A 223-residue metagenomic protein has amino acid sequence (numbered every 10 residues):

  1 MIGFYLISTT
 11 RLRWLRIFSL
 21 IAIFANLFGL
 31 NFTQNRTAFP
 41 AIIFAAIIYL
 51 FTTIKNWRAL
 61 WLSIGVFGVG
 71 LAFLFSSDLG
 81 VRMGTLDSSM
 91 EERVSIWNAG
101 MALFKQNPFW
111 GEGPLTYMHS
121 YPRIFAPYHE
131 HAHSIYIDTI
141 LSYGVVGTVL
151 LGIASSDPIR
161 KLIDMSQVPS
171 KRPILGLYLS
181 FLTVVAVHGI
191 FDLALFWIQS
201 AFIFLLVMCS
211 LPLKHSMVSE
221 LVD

Functional and structural regions predicted by a protein language model:
M1-T53, I153, D157-K161, L182-A186: Alpha-helical transmembrane segments of multi-pass inner-membrane proteins
I7-L15, T53-A59, D164-S170, P212-D223: Membrane-interface junctions at the ends of membrane-embedded or membrane-associated helices
L15-S19, P169-L179: Membrane-interfacial loop-to-transmembrane alpha-helix junctions, especially the N-terminal start
F24, F28, F32-T33, L50-M90 (+1 more regions): A membrane-periplasm/extracellular boundary helix in multi-pass inner-membrane enzymes that assemble envelope glycans
T33-T37, E130-I137, I190-I203: Membrane-interface catalytic loops of GT-C/OST-like multi-pass glycosylation enzymes that act
L79, M83-Q106, W110-Y143: Long extracytoplasmic/lumenal interhelical loops at the membrane interface of multi-pass membrane proteins
G144-S155: Hydrophobic alpha-helical transmembrane segments
L175-D223: Transmembrane alpha-helices of multi-pass inner-membrane enzymes
